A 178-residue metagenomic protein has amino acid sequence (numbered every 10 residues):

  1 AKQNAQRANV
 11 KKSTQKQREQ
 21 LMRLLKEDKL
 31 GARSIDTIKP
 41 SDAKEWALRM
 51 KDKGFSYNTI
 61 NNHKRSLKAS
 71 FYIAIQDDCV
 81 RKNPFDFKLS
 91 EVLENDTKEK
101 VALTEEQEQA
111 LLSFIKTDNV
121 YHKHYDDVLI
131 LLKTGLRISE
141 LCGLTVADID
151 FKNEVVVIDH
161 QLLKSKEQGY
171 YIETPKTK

Functional and structural regions predicted by a protein language model:
A1-G54: Basic/aromatic-enriched alpha-helical hairpins
K11-T14, R18, K39, T59 (+2 more regions): Hydrophobic (often cysteine-bearing) scaffold residues that line and stabilize catalytic clefts of nucleotide/cofactor
E19-K26, K64-I75, V128-G135: Short, amphipathic alpha-helical segments that act as regulatory/interfacial helices in nucleotide-processing proteins
K29, L93-D96, P175-K178: Short glycine-enriched loop/turn motifs at secondary-structure junctions
A43, L67-F71, L141: Short, basic/aromatic-rich helical patch in the C-terminal catalytic core of site-specific tyrosine
G54-T59, H63, K166-E173: Mature, Sec-exported extracytoplasmic domains of Gram-positive
N61, Q76, V80-I138, C142-L144 (+1 more regions): Basic, Lys/Arg- and aromatic-enriched nucleic-acid-binding interface segment
L144-K178: Conserved tyrosine-mediated DNA breakage-rejoining catalytic core shared by Y-recombinases
